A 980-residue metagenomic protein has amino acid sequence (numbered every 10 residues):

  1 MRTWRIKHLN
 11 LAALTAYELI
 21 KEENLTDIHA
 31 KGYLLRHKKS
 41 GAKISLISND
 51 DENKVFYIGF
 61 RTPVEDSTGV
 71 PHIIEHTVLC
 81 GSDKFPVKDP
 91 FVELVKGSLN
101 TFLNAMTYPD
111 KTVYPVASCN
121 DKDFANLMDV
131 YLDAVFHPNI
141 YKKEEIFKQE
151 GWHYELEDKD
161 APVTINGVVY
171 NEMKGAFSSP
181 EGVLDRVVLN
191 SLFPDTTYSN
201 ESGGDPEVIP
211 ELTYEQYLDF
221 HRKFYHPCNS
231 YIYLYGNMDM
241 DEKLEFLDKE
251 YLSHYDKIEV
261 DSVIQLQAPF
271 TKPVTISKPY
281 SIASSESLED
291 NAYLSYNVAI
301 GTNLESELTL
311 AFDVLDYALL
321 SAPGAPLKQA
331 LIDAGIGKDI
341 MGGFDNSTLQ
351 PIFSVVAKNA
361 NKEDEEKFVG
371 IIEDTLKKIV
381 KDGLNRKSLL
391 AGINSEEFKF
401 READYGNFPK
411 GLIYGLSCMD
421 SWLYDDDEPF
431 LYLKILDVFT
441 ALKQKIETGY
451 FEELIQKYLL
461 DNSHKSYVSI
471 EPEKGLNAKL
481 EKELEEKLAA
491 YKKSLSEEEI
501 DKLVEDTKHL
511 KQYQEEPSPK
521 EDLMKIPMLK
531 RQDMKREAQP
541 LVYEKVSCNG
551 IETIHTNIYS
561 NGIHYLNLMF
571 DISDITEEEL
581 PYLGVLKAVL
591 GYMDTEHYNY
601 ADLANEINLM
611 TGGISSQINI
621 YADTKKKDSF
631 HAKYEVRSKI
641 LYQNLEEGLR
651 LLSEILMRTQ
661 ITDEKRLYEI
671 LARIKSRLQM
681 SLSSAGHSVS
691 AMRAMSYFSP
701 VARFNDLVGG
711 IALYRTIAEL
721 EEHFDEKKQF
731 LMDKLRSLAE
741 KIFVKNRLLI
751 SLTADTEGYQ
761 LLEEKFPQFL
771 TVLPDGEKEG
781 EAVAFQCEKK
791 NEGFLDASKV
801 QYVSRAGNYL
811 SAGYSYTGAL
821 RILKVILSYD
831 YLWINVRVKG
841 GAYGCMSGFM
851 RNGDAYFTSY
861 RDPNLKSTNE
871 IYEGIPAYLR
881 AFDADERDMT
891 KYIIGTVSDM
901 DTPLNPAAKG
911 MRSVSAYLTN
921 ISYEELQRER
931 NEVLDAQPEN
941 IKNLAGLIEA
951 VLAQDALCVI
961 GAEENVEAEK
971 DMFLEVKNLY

Functional and structural regions predicted by a protein language model:
R2-V55: Non-catalytic terminal extensions that flank enzyme cores
S48-D50, Y57, Y170, K174-S178 (+10 more regions): His/Glu-based metal-binding/catalytic segments typifying zinc-dependent metallopeptidases
N53-P63, D89-H137, E144-E155, G182-E207 (+10 more regions): M16 family metallopeptidases and their MPP-like homologs
V70, I74-V78, L586: Active-site His/Glu-centered metal-binding helix of metallohydrolases
D158-P227, Y233-Y251, Y255-I282, D290: Hydrophobic, small-residue-rich alpha-helical packing segments that form membrane-like cores
L218-E250, L731-F766: Non-catalytic, conformational "gating/processing" segments within enzyme and secreted inhibitor domains
E447-E486: Extended, domain-scale alpha-helical bundle/helix-rich regions
E452-L454, N462, L720-M732, R736-I742 (+1 more regions): Aromatic-residue-lined binding/catalytic grooves and analogous aromatic/hydrophobic interfacial grooves in multimeric
